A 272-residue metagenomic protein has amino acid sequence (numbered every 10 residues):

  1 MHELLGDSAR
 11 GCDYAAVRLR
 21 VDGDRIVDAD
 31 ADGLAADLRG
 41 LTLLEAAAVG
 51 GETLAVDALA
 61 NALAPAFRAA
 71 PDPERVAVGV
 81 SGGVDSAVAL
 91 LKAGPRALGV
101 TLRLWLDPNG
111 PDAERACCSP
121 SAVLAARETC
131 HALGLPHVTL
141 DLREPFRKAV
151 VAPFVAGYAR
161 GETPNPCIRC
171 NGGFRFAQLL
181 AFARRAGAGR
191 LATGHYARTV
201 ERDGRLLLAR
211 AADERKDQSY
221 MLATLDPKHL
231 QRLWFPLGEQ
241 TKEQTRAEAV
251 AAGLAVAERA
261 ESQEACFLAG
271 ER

Functional and structural regions predicted by a protein language model:
M1-A9: Short, Gly/Pro- and small/polar-rich lid/capping loops
G11-A70: Active-site- and interface-proximal helix/loop "cap" or "latch" segments in soluble metabolic and energy-transducing
G23-A31, R205-A211, Q231-F235: Short, well-ordered strand-loop elements centered on a beta-strand within folded domains, enriched for acidic residues
I26-A29, K92, A269-R272: Short, intrinsically disordered, charge-balanced linker/junction segments flanking boundaries in proteins
R39, L43, R68, A156-R160 (+2 more regions): Generic secondary-structure signature for well-ordered alpha-helical cores
L41-A46, G194-V200, V256-E264: Glycine-rich phosphate/pyrophosphate-binding loops and their adjacent beta-strand/loop elements at enzyme active sites
P71-T224, K242-A251: ATP-dependent adenylation/nucleotidyltransferase module used to activate substrates
E214-D217, M221-R272: Contiguous mid-protein beta-loop-alpha structural module that forms a pocket-lining wall or clamp of enzyme active
